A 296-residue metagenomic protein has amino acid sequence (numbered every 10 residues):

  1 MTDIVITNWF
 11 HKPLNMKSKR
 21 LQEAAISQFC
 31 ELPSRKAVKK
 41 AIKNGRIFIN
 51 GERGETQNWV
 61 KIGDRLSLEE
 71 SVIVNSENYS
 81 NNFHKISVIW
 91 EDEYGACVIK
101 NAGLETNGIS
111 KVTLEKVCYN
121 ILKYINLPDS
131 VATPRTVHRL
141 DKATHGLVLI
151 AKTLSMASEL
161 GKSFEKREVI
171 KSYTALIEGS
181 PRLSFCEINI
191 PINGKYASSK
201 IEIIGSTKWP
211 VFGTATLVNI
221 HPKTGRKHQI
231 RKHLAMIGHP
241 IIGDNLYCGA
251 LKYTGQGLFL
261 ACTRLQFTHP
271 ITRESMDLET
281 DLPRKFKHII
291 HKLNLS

Functional and structural regions predicted by a protein language model:
M1-A41, H84-I86, I203, K208-G213 (+1 more regions): Pseudouridine synthases involved in rRNA/tRNA modification
M1-Y196, K285-L293: RNA pseudouridine synthases
G51, E202-I204, G213, V218-H221: Short histidine-centered loop motifs in beta-beta connectors
E55-W59, N219, G257: Short, surface-exposed secondary-structure edge patches
A96, Y173, T214-T216, A261-T263: Short beta-strand micro-motifs in enzyme catalytic cores
L160, R226-L234: Short beta-strand segments enriched for Tyr within beta-sheet-rich domains, predominantly fibronectin type III
Y173, I190, A197-S199, H228 (+1 more regions): Short beta-strand segments
E178, H221, T268-P270: A generic structural motif
